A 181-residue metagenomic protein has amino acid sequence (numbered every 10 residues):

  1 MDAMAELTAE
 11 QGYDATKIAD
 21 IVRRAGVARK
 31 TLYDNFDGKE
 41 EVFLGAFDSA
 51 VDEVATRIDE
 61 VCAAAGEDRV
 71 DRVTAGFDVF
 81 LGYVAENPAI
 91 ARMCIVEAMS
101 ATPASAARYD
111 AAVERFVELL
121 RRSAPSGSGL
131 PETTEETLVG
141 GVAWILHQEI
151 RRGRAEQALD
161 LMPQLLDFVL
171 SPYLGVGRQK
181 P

Functional and structural regions predicted by a protein language model:
A3-T8, F80: Short hydrophobic clusters on alpha-helical segments that form packing/core surfaces in small helical domains
L7-E41: Helix-turn-helix
Y13, V54, V70, M93-C94 (+1 more regions): Short, structured motif recognition centered on aromatic/hydrophobic residues
G45, D59-A89: Hydrophobic alpha-helical connector segments
D48-A55: Short, basic, alpha-helical segments at the C-terminal edge of helix-turn-helix-like DNA-binding modules
D52, T102-W144, L159-F168: Amphipathic alpha-helical packing segments from all-alpha helical-bundle domains
G82, E86, R115-R122, Q148-P181: C-terminal peripheral helix-coil segments that are non-catalytic and often amphipathic
Y83-P103, R121, H147: Amphipathic alpha-helical segments used for helix-helix packing
